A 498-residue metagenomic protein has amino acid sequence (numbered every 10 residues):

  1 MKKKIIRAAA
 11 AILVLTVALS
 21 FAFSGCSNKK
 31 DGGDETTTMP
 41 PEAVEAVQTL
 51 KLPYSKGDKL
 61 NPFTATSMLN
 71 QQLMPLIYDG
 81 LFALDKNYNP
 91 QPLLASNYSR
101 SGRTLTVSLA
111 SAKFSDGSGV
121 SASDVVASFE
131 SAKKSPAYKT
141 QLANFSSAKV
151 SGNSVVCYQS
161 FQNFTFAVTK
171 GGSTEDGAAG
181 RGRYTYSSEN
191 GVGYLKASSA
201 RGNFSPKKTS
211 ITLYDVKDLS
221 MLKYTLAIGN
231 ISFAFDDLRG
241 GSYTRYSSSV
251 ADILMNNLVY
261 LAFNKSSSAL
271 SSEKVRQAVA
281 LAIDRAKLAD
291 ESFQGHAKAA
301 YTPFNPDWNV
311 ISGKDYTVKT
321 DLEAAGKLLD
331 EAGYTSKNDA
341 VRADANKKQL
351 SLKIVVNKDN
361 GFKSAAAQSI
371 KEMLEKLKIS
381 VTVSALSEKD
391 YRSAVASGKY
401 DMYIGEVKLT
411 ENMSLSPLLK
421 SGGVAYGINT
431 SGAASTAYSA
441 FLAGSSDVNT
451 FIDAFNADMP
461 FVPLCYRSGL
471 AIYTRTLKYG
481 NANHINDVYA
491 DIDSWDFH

Functional and structural regions predicted by a protein language model:
L52, L226, E375-G423: Periplasmic binding protein-like
P53-R100, E130: N-terminal lobe/hinge region of extracytoplasmic solute-binding protein
M68, C157-M221, L322-E323, K327 (+1 more regions): Gly/Pro-rich hinge or "lid" segments in bacterial periplasmic/extracellular proteins
S96-A137, A269: Aromatic- and charge-enriched surface segment that lines or borders ligand/interaction sites
K149, E189-G193, T212-S267, E406: Extracellular/periplasmic solute-recognition and catalytic clefts
L195, R475-H498: Tryptophan-rich aromatic "cage" segments
S271-K371: Append "and occasionally in soluble cytosolic enzymes with long acidic Gly/Pro-rich linkers
T382-Y391, S416-K478, H498: Extracytoplasmic/peripheral linker and loop segments enriched in polar/acidic and small residues with frequent Thr/Pro
